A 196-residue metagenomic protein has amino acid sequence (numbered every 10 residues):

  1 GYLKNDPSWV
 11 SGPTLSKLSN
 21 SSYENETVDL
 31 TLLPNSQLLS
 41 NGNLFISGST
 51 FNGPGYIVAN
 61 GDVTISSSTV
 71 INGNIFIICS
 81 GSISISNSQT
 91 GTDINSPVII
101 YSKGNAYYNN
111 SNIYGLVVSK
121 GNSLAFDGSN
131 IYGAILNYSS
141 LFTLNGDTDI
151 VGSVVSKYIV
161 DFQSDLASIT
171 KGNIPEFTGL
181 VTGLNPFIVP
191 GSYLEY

Functional and structural regions predicted by a protein language model:
G1-S67, G73, S80-S82: C-terminal globular interaction/adhesion domains in large, modular proteins
G1-T27, S88-P97, S102-Y196: Predominantly polar beta-repeat domains that present long G/T/S/D/N-rich surfaces used to bind, process, or adhere
Y56-V58, F76-S80, I99-Y101, L116-V118: Short, conserved beta-strand edge motifs with alternating hydrophobic and charged residues
S67-S68, G91: Compositionally biased, intrinsically disordered low-complexity regions used as flexible
I71-F76, I94-N95: Beta-solenoid repeat scaffold
I83-N87: Extracellular beta-solenoid/beta-roll
